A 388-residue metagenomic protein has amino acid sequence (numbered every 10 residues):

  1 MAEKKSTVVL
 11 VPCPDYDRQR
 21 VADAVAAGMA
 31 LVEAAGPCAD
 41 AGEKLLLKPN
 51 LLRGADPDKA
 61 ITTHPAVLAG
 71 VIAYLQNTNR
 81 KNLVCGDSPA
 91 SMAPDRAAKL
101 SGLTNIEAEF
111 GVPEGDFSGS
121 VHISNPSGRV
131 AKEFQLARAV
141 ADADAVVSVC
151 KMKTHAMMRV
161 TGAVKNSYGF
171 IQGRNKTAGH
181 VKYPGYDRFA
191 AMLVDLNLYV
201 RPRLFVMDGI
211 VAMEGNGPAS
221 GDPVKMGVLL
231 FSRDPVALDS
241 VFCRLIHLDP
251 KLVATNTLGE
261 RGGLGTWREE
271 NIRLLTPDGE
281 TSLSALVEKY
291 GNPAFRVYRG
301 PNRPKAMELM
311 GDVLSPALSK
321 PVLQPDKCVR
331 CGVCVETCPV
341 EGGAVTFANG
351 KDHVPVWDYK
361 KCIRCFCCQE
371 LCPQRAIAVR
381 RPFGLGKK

Functional and structural regions predicted by a protein language model:
M1-P325, V329, V335, G342-D352 (+3 more regions): N-terminal and secondary-structure boundary signal
